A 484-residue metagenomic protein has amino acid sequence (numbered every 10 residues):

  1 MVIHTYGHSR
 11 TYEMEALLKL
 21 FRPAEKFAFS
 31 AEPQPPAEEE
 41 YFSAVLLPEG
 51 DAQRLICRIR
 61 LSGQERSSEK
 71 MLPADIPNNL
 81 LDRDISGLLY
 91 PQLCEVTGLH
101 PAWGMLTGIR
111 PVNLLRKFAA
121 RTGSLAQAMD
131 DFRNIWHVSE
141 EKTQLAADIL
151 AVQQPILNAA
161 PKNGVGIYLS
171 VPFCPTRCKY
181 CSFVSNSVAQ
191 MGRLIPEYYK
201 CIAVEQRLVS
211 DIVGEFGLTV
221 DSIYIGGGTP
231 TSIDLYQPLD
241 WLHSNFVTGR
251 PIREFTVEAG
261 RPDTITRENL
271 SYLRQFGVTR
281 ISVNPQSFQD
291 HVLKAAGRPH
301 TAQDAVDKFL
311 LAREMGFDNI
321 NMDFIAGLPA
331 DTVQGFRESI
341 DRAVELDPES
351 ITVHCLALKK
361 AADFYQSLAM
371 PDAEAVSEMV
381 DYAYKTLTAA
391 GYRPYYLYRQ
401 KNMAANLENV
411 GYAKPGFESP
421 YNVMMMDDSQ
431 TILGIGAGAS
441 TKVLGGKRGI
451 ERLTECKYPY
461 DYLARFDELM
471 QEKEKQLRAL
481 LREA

Functional and structural regions predicted by a protein language model:
M1-N113, K117-R121, P415-A484: Radical SAM enzyme core and accessory elements
F27-A31, E38, A361, Y365-I435: A C-terminal junction/extension of Radical SAM enzymes
L55-I59, L169, V283: Short beta-strand motif preference
V96-H100, A120-R121, L125-I167, F216: N-terminal [4Fe-4S]-dependent radical SAM core
R110-L114, F118, Q127, D131 (+1 more regions): A general alpha-helix detector
G164-Y199: Canonical Radical SAM [4Fe-4S] cluster-binding loop centered on the CxxxCxxC motif and its immediate flanking residues
S185-Y382: Conserved non-cysteine loop/helix-boundary elements of the Radical SAM core domain that shape
P230, N402, G438-T441: Short, glycine-/Ser/Thr-/acidic-enriched flexible segments
